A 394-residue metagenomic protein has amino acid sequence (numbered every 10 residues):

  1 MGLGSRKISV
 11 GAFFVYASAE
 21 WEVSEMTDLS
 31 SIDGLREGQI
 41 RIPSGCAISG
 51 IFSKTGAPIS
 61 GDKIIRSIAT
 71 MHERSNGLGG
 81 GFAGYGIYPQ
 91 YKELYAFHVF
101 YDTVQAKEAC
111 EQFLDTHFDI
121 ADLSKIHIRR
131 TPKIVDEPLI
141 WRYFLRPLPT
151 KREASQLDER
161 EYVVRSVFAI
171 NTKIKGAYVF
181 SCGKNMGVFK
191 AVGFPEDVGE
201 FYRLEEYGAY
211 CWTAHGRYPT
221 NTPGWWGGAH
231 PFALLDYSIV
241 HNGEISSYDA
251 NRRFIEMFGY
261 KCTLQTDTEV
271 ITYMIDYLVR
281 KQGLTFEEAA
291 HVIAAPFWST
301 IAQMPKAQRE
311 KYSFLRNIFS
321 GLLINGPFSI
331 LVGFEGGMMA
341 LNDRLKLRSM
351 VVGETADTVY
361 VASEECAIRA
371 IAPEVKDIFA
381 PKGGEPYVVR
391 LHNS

Functional and structural regions predicted by a protein language model:
G2-S5: Low-complexity, intrinsically disordered Ser/Thr/Pro- and acidic-rich segments
S9-G11: Residues marking helix boundaries in flexible regions
F13-Y16: Aromatic (phenylalanine/tyrosine) cluster motif
S24-S394: Conserved short alpha-helical segments that host acidic/polar catalytic motifs at enzyme active sites
